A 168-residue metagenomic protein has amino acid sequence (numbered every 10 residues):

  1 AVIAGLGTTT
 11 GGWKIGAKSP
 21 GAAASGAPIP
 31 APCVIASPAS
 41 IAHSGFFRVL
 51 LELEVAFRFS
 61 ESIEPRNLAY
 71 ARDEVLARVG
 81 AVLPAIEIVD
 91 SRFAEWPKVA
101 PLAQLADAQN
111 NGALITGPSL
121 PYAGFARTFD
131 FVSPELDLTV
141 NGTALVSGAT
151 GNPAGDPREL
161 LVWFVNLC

Functional and structural regions predicted by a protein language model:
A1-Y70: Extended, compositionally biased flexible segments
T9-T10, E52-E54, R78, N110-N111 (+1 more regions): Short coil/turn connectors at secondary-structure junctions
P20-S25, E64-R66, V89, P121-G124 (+1 more regions): Short, acidic Gly/Pro/Ser/Thr-rich loop/turn segments
A39-I41, P97-V99, G117-P118, Y122: Active-site glycine-rich loop that binds ribose-phosphate moieties when present
H43-R48, P101-L105, Y122-T128: A generic local secondary-structure boundary/capping motif
V55-E61, V79, L83-I86, D90 (+2 more regions): Short, structured patches in soluble enzyme cores that scaffold and shape functional sites
R72-N111, S147-L161: Flexible glycine-rich active-site/ligand-binding loops centered on an Asp-His dyad
Q109, L114-C168: Catalytic-pocket segment enriched in acidic/His residues
